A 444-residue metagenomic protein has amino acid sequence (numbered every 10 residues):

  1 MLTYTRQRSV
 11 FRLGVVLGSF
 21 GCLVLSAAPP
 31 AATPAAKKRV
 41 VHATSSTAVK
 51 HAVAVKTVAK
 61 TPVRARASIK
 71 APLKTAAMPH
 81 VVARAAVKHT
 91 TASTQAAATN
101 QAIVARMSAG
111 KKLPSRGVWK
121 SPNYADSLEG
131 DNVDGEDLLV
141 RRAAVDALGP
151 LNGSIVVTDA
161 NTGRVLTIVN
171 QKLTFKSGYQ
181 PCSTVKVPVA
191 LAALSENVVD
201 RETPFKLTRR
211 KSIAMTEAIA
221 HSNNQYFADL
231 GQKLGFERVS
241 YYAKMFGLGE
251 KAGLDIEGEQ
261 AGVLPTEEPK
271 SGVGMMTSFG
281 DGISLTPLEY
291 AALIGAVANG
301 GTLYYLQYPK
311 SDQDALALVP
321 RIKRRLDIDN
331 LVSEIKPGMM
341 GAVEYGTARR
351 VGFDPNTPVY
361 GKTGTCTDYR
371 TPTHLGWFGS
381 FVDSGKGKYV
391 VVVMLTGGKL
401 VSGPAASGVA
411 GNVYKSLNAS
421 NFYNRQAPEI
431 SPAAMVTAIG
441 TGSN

Functional and structural regions predicted by a protein language model:
M1-A36: Sec-dependent N-terminal signal peptides
P30-S154, I322, F378, G385 (+1 more regions): Extracytoplasmic/periplasmic proteins that interact with beta-lactams or build/remodel peptidoglycan
D126-G135, K172-Y179, P204-T208, S212-E217 (+5 more regions): Second-shell loop/turn segments in exported
A144-A147, G163, G178-E202, A218 (+4 more regions): Active-site SXXK
D146-K172: A short, well-structured edge-of-sheet supersecondary motif
G153, P204-A291: Active-site-adjacent helix/loop patches that line small-molecule binding or acyl-intermediate pockets
D200-N223, A291-R349, L400, F422-N444: Conserved active-site-proximal loop/helix segments of enzymes involved in bacterial cell-wall and related
G274-D281, L285-K310, A315-R321, Y345-N424: Active-site beta-strand/loop architecture of penicillin-binding DD-peptidases
